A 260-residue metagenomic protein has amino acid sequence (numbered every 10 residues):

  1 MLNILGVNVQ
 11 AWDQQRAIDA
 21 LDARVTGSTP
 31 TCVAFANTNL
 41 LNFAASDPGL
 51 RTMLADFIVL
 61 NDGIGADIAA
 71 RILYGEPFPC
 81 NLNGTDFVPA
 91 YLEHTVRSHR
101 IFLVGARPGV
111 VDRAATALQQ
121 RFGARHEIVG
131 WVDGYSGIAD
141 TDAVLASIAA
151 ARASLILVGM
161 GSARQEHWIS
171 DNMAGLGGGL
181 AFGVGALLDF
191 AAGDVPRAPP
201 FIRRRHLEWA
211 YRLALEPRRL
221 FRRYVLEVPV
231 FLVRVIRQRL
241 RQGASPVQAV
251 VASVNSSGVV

Functional and structural regions predicted by a protein language model:
M1-L82: N-terminal nucleotide/polyanion-binding subdomain common to many enzyme families
V33-F35, L60, F102, L155-G159 (+1 more regions): Structural motif
N37-L41, M160-Q165, L187-L188: Short glycine-rich anion-binding loops that position phosphate/pyrophosphate groups of nucleotides and phosphorylated
P48-D56, E166-A186: A short, gly/pro- and small-residue-rich
A66-S147, A151-R152: Conserved beta-alpha
D67-I68, I72, A198, I202-S253: A transmembrane-helix-recognition feature enriched in membrane-embedded lipid enzymes and envelope glyco-/phospholipid
D133-I138, G179-L215: Short, flexible loop segments at boundaries between secondary-structure elements
I148, R152-S162, G178: Proline-aspartate-enriched helix->loop->beta-strand connector
